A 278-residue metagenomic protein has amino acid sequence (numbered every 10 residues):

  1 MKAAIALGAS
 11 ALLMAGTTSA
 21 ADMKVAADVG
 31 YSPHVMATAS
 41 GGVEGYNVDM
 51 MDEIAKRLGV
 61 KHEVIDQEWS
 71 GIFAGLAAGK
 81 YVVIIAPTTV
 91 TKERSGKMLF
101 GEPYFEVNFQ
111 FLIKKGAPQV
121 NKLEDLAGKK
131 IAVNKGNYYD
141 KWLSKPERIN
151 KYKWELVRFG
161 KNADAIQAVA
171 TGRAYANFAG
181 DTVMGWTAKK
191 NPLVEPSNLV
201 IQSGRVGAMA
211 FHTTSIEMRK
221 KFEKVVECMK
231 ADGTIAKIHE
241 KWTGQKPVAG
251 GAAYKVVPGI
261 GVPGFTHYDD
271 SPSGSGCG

Functional and structural regions predicted by a protein language model:
M14-D22: Sec/Tat signal peptide C-region and signal peptidase I cleavage site
A21-T88, R158, K221-F222, D232-T234 (+1 more regions): Extracytoplasmic small-molecule ligand-binding "clamshell" domains of the periplasmic binding protein/Venus flytrap
D28-V29, F105-I113, K189-V226, Q245-S273: Periplasmic-binding protein-like
A37, M51-L58, Y139-R158, A188-P192: Ligand-binding cleft/hinge of the Venus flytrap
V48, E63-A74, P118-Q119, L156-T171 (+1 more regions): Short helix-initiation/N-cap motifs at beta->coil->alpha
V48-R57, A117, E124, K129-K130 (+2 more regions): Extended ligand-binding regions for polar small-molecule ligands
D52, K56, K61-D125, G136 (+2 more regions): Acidic, polar ligand-binding/catalytic clefts
G71-A74, A86-G96, W142-E147, A170 (+1 more regions): A ligand-binding cleft/hinge motif common to bilobed small-molecule-binding domains
